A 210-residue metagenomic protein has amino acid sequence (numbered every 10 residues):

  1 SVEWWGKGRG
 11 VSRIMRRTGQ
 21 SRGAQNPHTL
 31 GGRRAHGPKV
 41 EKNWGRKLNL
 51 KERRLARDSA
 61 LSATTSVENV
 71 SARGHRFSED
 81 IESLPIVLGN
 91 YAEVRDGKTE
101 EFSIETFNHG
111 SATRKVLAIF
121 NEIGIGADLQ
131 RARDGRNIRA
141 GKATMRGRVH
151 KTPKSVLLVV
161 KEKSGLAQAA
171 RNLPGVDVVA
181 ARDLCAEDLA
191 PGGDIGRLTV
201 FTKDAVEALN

Functional and structural regions predicted by a protein language model:
S1-P153: Basic, glycine/proline-rich low-complexity segments that contact nucleic acids
K42, R136, G141-A167, N172 (+1 more regions): Oxyanion/phosphate-interacting regions
S103-I104, N172-G175: Amphipathic, heptad-repeat alpha-helical coiled-coil/stalk segments that mediate oligomerization, tethering
I125, G175-V176: Short aromatic/hydrophobic-glycine micro-motifs
